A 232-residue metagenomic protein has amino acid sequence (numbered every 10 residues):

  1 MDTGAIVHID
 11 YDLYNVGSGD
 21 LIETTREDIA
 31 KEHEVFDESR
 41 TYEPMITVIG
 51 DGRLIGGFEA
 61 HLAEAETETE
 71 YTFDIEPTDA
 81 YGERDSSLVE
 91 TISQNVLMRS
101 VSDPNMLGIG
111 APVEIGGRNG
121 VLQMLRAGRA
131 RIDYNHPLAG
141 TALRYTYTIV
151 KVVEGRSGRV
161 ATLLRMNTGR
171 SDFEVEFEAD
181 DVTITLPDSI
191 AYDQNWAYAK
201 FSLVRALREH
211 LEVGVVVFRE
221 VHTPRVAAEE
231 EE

Functional and structural regions predicted by a protein language model:
M1-E232: FKBP-type peptidyl-prolyl cis-trans isomerases
